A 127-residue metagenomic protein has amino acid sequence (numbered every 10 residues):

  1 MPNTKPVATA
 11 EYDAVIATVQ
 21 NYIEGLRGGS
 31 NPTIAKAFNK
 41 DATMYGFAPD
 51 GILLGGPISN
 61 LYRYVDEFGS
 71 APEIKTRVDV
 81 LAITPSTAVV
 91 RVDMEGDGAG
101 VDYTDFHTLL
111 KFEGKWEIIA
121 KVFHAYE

Functional and structural regions predicted by a protein language model:
M1-P32, K36-K40: Short, low-complexity N-terminal intrinsically disordered segments enriched in polar/charged residues
P2, G56, K115: Terminal "cap-and-tail" regions of soluble proteins that handle hydrophobic small molecules
E11-A14, T43-D50, L54-D102: Surface-exposed, charged secondary-structure patches
G29, D97, E113: Residue-level signal for short amphipathic helical patches enriched in basic/charged and nearby hydrophobic residues
F38, M94-G96, V122-F123: Short beta-strand segments enriched in hydrophobic/aromatic residues within well-folded beta-rich domains
D41, D50, E113-K115: Residue-level recognition of short loop/turn positions
D102-E127: Short beta-strand edge/turn micro-motifs at domain boundaries
